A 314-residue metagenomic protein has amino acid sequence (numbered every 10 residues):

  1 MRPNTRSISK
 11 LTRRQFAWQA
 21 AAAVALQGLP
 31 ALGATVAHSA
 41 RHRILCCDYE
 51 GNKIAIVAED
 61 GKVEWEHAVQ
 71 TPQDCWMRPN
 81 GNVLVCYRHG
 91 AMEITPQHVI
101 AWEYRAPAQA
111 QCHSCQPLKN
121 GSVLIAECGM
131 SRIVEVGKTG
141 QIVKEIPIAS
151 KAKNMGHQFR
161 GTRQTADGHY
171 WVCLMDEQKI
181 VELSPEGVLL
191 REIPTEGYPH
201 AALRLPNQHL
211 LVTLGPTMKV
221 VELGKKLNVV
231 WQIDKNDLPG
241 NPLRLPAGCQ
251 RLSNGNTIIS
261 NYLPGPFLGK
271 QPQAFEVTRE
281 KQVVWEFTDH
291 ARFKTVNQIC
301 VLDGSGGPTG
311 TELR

Functional and structural regions predicted by a protein language model:
R2-V24: N-terminal secretory signal peptides and thylakoid transit peptides that target proteins across membranes
A20, A34-R314: Histidine-/acidic-rich catalytic cores in large beta-rich domains
